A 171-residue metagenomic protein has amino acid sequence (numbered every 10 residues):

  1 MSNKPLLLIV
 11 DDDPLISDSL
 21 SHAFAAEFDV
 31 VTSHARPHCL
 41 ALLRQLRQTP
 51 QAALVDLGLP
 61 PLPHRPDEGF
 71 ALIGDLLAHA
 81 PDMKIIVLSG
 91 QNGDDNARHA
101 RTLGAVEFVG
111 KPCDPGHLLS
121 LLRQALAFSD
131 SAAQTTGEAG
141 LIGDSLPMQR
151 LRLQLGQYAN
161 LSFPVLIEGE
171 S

Functional and structural regions predicted by a protein language model:
S2, P14-T32: Two-component/phosphorelay signaling modules centered on CheY-like receiver
P14, T32-A52, D56-P61: Acidic, metal-coordinating helix/loop segments flanking the phosphotransfer/catalytic sites of two-component signaling
H38, Q91-D95: Negatively charged, flexible loop motifs adjacent to catalytic sites in prokaryotic signal transduction proteins
A41-R44, P63-D82: Short amphipathic alpha-helix used as the core "switch/output" element in two-component signaling
D95, C113-L122: C-terminal output helix
Q134-S171: AAA+ ATPase active-site-proximal loops
